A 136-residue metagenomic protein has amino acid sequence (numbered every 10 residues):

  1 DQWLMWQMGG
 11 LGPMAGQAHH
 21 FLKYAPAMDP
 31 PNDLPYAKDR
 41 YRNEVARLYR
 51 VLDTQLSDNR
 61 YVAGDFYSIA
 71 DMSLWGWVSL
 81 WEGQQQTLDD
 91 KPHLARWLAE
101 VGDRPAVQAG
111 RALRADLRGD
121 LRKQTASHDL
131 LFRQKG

Functional and structural regions predicted by a protein language model:
L4-P105: GST-like fold's C-terminal all-alpha helical module
R104, A112-L113: Intrinsically disordered, low-complexity glycine/proline-rich and charged
Q108: Nucleotide phosphate-binding site architecture
R114-G136: Acidic/histidine-enriched, glycine/proline-rich intrinsically disordered or flexible terminal extensions
